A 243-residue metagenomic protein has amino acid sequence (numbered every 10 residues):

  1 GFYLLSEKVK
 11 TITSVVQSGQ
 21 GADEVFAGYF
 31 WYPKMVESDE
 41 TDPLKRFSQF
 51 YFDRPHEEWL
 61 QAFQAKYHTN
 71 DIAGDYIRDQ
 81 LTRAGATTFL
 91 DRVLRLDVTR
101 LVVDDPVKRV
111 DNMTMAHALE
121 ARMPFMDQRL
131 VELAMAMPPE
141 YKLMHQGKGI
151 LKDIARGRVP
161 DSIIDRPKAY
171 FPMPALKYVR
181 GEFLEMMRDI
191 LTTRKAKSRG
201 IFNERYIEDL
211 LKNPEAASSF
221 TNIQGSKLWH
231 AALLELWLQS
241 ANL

Functional and structural regions predicted by a protein language model:
G1-V15: Cysteine-dependent PTP/DSP-like catalytic domain, specifically the C-terminal lobe
T11, V15, K45-L243: Adenosyl-5′-phosphate
T13-Y29: Short acidic/histidine-rich active-site segments
V25-Y51: A mobile, often basic/glycine-rich helix-loop segment that functions as the active-site lid/recognition loop
